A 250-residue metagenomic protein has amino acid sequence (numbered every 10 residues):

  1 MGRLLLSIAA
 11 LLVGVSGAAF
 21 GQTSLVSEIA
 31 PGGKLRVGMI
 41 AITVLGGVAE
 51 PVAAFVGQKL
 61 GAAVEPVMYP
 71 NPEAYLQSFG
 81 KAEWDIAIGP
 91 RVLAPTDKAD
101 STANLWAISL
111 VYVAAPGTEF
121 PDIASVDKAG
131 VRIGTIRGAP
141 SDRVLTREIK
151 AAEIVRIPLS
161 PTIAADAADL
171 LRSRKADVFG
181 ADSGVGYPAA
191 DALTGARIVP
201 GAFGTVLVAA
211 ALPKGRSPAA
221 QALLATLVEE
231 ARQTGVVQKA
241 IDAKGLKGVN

Functional and structural regions predicted by a protein language model:
G2-E65, A74, Q233, Q238-N250: N-terminal hydrophobic or amphipathic helices and topogenic motifs
T23, A63, P140-S160, G195-I198 (+1 more regions): Ligand-binding clefts/hinges and TM-proximal coupling segments of bilobed small-molecule sensing domains
G32, W106-A115, A190-E229, K244-N250: Periplasmic-binding protein-like
R36-K59, Y112-T162, G184: Bilobed "Venus flytrap"/periplasmic-binding protein-like clamshell domains and structurally analogous long
G38-I42, M68-E73, A82-A94, P116 (+3 more regions): Beta->alpha turn/N-cap motifs
E50, A54, Q58, A63-D127 (+1 more regions): Acidic, polar ligand-binding/catalytic clefts
E50-K59, A124-R132, A139-P140, A209-N250: Extended ligand-binding regions for polar small-molecule ligands
E73, I88-K98, V144-R147, R172-G204: A ligand-binding cleft/hinge motif common to bilobed small-molecule-binding domains
